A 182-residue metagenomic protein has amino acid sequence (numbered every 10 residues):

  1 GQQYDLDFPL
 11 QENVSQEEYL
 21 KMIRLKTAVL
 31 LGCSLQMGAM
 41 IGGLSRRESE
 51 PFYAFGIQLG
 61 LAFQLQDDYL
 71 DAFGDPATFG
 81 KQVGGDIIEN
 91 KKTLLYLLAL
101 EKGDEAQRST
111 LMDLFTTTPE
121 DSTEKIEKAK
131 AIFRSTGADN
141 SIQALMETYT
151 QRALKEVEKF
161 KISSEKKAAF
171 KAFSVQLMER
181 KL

Functional and structural regions predicted by a protein language model:
G1-L182: All-alpha prenyltransferase/terpene-synthase fold signal
